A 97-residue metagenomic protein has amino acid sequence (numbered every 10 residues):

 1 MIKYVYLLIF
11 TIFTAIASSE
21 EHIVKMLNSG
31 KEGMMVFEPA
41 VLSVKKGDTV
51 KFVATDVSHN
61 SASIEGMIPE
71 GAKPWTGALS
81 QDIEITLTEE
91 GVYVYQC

Functional and structural regions predicted by a protein language model:
I2-I9: Sec-dependent signal peptide recognition, specifically the positively charged N-region followed immediately by
I12-T14: N-terminal signal peptide c-region/cleavage motif recognized by signal peptidases
A17-Q96: Extracytoplasmic copper-binding redox domains, predominantly the cupredoxin/blue-copper superfamily
